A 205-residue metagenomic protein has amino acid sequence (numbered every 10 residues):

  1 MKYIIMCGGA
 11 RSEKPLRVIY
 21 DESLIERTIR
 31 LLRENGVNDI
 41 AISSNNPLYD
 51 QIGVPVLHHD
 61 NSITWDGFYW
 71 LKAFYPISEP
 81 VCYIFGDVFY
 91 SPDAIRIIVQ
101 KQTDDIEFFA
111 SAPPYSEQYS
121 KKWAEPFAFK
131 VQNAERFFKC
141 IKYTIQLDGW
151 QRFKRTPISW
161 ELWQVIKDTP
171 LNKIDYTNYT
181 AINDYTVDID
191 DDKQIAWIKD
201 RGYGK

Functional and structural regions predicted by a protein language model:
M1-L48: N-terminal glycine-rich phosphate-binding loop and ensuing alpha1 helix
A10, L48, V88-F89, P114-Y115 (+3 more regions): Short, solvent-exposed loop/turn segments at secondary-structure junctions
L31, N35, A73-F74, I97: A generic secondary-structure signal
N38-N45, C82, E107-A110: Short, hydrophobic beta-strand segments that form beta-sheet elements in well-ordered domains
D50-I84, F89-D93: Short phosphate-binding loop-to-helix
D60-Y69, Y115-Q118, Y185-V187: A short acidic, often aromatic-flanked loop/helix-cap motif at beta-alpha or helix-coil junctions that lines enzyme
Y90-N183: Conserved core of the sugar-phosphate nucleotidyltransferase
T177-K205: C-terminal catalytic/acceptor-binding lobe
